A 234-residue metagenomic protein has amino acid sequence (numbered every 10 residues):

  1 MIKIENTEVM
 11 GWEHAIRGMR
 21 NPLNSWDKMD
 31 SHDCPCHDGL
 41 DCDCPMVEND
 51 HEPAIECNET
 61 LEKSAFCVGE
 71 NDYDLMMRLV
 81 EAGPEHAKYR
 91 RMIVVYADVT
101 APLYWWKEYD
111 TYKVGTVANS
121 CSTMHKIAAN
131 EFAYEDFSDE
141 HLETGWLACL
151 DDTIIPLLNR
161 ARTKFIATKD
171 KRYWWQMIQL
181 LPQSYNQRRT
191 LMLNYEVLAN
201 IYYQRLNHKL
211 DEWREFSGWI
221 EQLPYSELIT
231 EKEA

Functional and structural regions predicted by a protein language model:
M1-A234: Family-specific signature for flavin-dependent thymidylate synthase
